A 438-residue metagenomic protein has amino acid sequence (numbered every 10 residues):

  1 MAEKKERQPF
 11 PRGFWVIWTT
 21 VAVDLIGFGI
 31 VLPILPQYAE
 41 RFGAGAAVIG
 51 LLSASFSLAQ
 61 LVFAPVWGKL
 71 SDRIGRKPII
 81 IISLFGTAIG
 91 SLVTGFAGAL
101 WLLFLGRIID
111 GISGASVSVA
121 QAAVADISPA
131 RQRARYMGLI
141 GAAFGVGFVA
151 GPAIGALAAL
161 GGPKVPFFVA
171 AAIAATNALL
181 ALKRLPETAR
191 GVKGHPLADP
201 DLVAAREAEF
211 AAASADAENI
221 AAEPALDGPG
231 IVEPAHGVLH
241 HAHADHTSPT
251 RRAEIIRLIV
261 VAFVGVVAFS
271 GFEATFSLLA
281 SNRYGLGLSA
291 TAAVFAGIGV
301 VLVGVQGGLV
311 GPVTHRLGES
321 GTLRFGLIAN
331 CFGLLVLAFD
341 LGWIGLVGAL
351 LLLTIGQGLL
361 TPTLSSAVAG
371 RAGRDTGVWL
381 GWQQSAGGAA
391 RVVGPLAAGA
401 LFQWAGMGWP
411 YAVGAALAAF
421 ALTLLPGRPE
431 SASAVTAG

Functional and structural regions predicted by a protein language model:
A2-F10, T188-V260: Juxtamembrane intracellular "pre-TM" segments in multi-pass secondary transporters
P33-A46, A274-A290: Short amphipathic helix-loop junctions that connect adjacent transmembrane helices in Major Facilitator Superfamily/SLC
G43, G75, F96-W101, D340-L341: Helix-breaking motifs and short loop linkers at transmembrane-helix boundaries and internal kinks in secondary membrane
L61-G98: Conserved MFS/SLC helix-loop-helix module at the cytosolic interface between two early adjacent transmembrane helices
F63-I74, V305-E319, F402: Helix-to-loop junctions at the C-terminal end of transmembrane segments in multipass secondary transporters
G106-G145: Cytoplasmic helix-loop-helix junction between adjacent transmembrane helices in 12-TM secondary transporters
I140-K183: Helix-loop-helix hairpin linking two adjacent transmembrane segments in secondary transporters
S320-L364: C-terminal transmembrane helical hairpin of 12-TM major facilitator-type secondary transporters
